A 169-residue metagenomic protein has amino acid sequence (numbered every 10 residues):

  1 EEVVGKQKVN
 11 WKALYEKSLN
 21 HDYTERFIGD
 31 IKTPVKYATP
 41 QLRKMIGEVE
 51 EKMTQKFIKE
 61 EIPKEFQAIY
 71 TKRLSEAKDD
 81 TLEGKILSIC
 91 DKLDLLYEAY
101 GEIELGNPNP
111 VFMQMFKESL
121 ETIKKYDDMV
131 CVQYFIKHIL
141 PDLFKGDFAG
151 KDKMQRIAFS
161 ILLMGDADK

Functional and structural regions predicted by a protein language model:
E1-K169: Alpha-helical, largely C-terminal catalytic domains that coordinate divalent metal ions via clustered Asp/Glu/His
